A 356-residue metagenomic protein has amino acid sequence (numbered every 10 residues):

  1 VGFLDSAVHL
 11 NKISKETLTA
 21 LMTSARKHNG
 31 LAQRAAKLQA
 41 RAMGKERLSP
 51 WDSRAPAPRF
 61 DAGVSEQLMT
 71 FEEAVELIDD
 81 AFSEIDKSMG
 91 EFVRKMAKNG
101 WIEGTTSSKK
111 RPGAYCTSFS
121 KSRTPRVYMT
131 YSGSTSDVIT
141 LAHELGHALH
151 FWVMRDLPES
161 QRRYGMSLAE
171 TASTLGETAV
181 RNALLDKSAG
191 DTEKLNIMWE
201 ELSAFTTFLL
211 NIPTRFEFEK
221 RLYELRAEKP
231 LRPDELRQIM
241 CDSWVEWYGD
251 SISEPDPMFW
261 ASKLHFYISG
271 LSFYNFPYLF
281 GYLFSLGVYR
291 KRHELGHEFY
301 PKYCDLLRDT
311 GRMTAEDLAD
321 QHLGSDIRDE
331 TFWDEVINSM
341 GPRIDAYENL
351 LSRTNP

Functional and structural regions predicted by a protein language model:
V1-F3, A32-M43, G146-D156, T174-T192: Long, well-ordered alpha-helical segments
V1-R126, D320: Contiguous, non-catalytic segments that form substrate-binding/exosite surfaces or channel walls
F3-I13, A40-R54, L141, L149 (+5 more regions): C-terminal, non-catalytic "cap/extension" segments appended to globular domains
D5-L21, P56-Q67, S122-T135, F151-M166 (+3 more regions): Glycine- and acidic
T19, T23-Q33, E76, T174 (+3 more regions): Generic structural signal for well-ordered, non-transmembrane alpha-helical segments in soluble/cytosolic regions
Q33, D79, S83-K87, G146 (+6 more regions): Amphipathic, well-packed alpha-helical segments that form the structural scaffold of globular domains
M129-M154, S173, T178, F218 (+1 more regions): Active-site recognition of the HExxH zinc-binding catalytic motif
G165-E193, E201-S203, T207, G281: Post-HExxH zinc-binding segment in Zn-dependent metallohydrolases
